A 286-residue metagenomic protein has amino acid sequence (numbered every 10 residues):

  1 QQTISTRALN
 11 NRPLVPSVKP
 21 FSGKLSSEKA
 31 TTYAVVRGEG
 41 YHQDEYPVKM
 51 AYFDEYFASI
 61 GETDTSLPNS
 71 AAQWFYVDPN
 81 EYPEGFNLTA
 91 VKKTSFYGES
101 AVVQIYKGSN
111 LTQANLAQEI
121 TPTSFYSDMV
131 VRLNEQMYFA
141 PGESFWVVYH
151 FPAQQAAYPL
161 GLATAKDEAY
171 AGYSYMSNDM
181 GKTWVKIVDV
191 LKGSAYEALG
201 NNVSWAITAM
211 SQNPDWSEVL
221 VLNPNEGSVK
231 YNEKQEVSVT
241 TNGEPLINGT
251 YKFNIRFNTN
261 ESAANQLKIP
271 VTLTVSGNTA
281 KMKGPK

Functional and structural regions predicted by a protein language model:
Q1-Q43, V48, Q212-K286: Feature for long, exposed domains in two main contexts
S5-N110, F139, F151-N213: Beta-sheet-rich sandwich/jelly-roll-like modules and their strand-loop junctions
Y82-E84, F96, S124-Y126, Y138-G142 (+4 more regions): Surface-exposed coil/turn segments at beta-strand junctions on protein surfaces, enriched
K92-T94, Q104, V148-H150, T208 (+3 more regions): Residue-level recognition of well-ordered beta-strand positions that form the cores of beta-sheet-rich folds across
A114-L133: Extracellular carbohydrate recognition and processing domains and analogous Trp-centered ligand-binding platforms
M129, L160, W205, F253 (+1 more regions): Extracytoplasmic/periplasmic beta-strand context in beta-sandwich domains, especially the cupredoxin/COX2 CuA-binding
M129-S144, A153-Q154: Short, surface-exposed tryptophan/glycine-enriched loops that mediate extracellular molecular recognition
